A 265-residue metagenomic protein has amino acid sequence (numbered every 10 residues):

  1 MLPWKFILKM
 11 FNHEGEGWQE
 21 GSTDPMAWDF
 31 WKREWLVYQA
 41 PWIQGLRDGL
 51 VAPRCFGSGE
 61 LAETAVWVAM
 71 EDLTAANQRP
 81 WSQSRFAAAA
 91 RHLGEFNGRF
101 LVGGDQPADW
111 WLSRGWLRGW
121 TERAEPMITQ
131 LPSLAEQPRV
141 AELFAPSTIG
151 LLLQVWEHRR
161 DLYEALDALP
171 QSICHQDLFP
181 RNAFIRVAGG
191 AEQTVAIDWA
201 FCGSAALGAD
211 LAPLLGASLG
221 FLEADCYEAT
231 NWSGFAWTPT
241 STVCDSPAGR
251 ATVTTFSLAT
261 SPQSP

Functional and structural regions predicted by a protein language model:
L2-K32, L36-W111: ATP-binding pocket architecture of kinase catalytic cores
P3, A65-V66, L169-Q171, A191-Q193: Conserved catalytic motifs of the protein kinase core domain
T23, L36, F201, G208-A248 (+1 more regions): Active-site activation/catalytic loop segments of kinase-like enzymes and analogous catalytic loops in related
L73-H175, F184-G190: ATP-dependent phospho-/nucleotidyl transfer catalytic cores
L178: Hydrophobic HxD+1 residue recognition
R181-A217: Catalytic activation segment of kinase domains across protein kinase-like and atypical kinase folds
A248-S264: All-alpha amphipathic helical-bundle segments outside canonical DNA-binding/catalytic cores that form hydrophobic
